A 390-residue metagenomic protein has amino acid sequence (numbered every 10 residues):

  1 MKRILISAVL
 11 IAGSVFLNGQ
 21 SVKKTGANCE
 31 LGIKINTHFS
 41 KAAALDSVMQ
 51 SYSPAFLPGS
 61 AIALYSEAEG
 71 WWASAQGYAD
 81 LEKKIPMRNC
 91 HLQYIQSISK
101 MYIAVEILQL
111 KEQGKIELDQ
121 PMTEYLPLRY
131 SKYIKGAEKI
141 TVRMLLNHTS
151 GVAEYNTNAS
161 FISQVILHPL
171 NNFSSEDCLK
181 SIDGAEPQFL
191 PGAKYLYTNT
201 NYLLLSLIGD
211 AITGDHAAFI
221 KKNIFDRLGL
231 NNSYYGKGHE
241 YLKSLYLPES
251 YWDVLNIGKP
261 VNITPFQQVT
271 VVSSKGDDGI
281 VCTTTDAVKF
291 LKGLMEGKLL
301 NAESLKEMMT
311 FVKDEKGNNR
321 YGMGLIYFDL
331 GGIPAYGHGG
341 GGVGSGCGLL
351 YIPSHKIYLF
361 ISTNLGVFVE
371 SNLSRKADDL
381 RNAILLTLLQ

Functional and structural regions predicted by a protein language model:
M1-T25: Bacterial Sec-dependent N-terminal signal peptides
F16, Y133, P191, F368-S371: A generic structural signal for short coil/turn motifs at secondary-structure boundaries
Q20-Q76, I212, K221-K222, D226 (+1 more regions): Catalytic loop of the DD-peptidase/beta-lactamase superfamily, centered on the K-T-G motif and neighboring
K41, L45, I95, S99 (+5 more regions): Hydrophobic (often cysteine-bearing) scaffold residues that line and stabilize catalytic clefts of nucleotide/cofactor
A55-S60, K83-M144, F189-T200, K275-D278 (+1 more regions): Short active-site loop at a secondary-structure junction that contains or immediately precedes the catalytic residue(s)
S66, Y78, S97-S99: A mature extracytoplasmic/lumenal domain signature
G77-K83: Sequence/structural signature of beta-propeller blade repeats across diverse families
I134-G341: Short, surface-exposed loop or secondary-structure junction motifs that flank catalytic or metal-binding residues
